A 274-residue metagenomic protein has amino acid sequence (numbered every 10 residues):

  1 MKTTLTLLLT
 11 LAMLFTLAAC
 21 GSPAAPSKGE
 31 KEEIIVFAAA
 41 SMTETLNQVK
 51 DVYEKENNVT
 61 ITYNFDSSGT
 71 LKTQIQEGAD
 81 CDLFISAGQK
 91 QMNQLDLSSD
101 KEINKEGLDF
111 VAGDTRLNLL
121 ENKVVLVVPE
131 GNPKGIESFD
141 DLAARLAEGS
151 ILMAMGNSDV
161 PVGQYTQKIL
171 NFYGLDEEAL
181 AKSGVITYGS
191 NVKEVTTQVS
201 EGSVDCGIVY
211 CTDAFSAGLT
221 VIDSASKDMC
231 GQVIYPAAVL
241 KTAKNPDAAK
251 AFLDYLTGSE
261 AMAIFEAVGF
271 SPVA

Functional and structural regions predicted by a protein language model:
M1-L11: Positively charged n-region of N-terminal signal peptides that target proteins for export
L14, E77-G78, E201, P246: Alpha-helix termination/capping residues and helix-transition junctions
F15-A19: C-terminal motif of bacterial Sec signal peptides marking the signal peptidase cleavage site
C20-E56, N64, G69, G88-Q89 (+3 more regions): Exported/periplasmic ABC-transporter solute-binding proteins
I61: Hydrophobic anchor at the start of a short beta-strand that flanks the dinucleotide cofactor-binding loop
S68-D109, F215-G218: Pocket-flanking alpha-helical
